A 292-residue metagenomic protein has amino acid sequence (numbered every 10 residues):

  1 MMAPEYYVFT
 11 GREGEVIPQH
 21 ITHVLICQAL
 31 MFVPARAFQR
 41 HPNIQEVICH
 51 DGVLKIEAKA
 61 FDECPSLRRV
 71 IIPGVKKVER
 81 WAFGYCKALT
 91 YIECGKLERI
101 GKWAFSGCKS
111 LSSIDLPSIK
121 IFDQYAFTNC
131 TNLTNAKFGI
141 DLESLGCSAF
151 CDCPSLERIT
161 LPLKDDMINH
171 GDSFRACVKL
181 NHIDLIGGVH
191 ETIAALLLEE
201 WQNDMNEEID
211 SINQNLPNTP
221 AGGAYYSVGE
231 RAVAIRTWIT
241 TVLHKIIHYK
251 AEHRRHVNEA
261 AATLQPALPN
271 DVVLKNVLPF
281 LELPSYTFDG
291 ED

Functional and structural regions predicted by a protein language model:
M2-F9, I17-F32, P42-K55, P65-K77 (+7 more regions): Structural signature of tandem-repeat unit edges
G14, R36-A37, A58-A60, E79-A82 (+4 more regions): Consensus positions within tandem repeat domains that build extended binding/scaffold surfaces
E15, I71, L133, S148 (+3 more regions): N-terminal processing/targeting junctions
M31, L54, A60, A82 (+3 more regions): Intrinsically disordered, low-complexity regions enriched in Ser/Pro/Gly/Gln/His and often acidic
A37-F38, A60, C94-G95, A149 (+4 more regions): Short coil/turn segments at secondary-structure boundaries
G171-D172, V178-D292: Cullin-RING E3 adaptor/co-adaptor recruitment helices
